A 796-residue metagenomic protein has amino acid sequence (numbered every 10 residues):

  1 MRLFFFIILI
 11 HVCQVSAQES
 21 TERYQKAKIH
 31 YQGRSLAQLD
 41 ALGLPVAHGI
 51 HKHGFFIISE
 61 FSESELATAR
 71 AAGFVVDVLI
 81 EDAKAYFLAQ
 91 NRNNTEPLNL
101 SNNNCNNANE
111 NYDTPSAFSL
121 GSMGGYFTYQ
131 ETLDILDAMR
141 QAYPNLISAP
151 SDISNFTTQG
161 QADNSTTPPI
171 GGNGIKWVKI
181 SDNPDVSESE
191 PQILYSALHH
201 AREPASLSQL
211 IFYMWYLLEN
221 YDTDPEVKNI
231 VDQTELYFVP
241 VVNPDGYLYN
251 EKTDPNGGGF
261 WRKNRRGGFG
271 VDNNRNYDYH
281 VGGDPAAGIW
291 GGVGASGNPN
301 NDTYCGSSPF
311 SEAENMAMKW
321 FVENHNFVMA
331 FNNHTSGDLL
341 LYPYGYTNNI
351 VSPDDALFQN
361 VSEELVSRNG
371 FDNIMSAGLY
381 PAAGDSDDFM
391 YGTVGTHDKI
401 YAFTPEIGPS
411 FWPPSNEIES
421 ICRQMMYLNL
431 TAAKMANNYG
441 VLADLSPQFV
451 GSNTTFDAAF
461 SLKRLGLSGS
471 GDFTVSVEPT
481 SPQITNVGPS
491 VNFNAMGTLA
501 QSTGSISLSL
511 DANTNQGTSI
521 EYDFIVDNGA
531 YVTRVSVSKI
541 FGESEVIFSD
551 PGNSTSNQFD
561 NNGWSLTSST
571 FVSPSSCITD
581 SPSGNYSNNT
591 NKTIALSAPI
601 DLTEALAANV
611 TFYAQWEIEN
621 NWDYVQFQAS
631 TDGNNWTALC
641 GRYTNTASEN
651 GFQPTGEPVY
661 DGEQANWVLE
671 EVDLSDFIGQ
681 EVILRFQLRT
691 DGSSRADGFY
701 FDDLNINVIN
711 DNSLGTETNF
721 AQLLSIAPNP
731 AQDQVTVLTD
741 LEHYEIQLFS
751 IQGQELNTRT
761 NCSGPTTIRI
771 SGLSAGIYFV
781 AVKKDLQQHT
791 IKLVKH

Functional and structural regions predicted by a protein language model:
F6, H11-A17, E717-H796: C-terminal outer-membrane/trafficking sorting elements
K26, E251, N256-T455, G471 (+1 more regions): Metallocarboxypeptidase
E203, G552, L602-E617, V625 (+1 more regions): Extracellular beta-strand-rich recognition modules
Y439-G451, S544-S556, N588-N589, N707-A727 (+2 more regions): Residue-level detector of functionally pivotal "anchor" positions at catalytic/ligand-binding pockets or at interdomain
T485-N515: Intrinsically disordered, low-complexity Pro/Gly/Ser/Thr-rich segments with frequent PxxP/GP/PP motifs and embedded
L508-S544: Terminal connector regions
V546-K592, A638-L669: Extracellular glycan-recognition surfaces and repeat-rich motifs
W622-Y624, T690-I709: Extracellular carbohydrate recognition
